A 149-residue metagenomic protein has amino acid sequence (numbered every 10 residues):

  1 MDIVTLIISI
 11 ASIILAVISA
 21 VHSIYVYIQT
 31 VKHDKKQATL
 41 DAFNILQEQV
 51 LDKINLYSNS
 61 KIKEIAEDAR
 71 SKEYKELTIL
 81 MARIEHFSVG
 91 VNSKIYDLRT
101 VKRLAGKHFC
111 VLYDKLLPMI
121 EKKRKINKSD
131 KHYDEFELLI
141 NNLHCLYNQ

Functional and structural regions predicted by a protein language model:
D2-S71: Membrane-proximal alpha-helical anchors
Y74-Q149: An amphipathic alpha-helical interaction surface
